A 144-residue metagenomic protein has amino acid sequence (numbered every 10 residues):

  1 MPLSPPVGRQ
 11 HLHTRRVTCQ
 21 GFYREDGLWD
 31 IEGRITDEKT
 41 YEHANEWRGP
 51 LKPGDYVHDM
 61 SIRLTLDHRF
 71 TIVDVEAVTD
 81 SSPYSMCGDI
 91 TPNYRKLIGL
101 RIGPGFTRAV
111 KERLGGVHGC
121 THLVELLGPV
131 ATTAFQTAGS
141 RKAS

Functional and structural regions predicted by a protein language model:
M1-D30: Charge-rich, low-complexity N-terminal segments
Y23, I35-S144: Active-site- and interface-proximal helix/loop "cap" or "latch" segments in soluble metabolic and energy-transducing
